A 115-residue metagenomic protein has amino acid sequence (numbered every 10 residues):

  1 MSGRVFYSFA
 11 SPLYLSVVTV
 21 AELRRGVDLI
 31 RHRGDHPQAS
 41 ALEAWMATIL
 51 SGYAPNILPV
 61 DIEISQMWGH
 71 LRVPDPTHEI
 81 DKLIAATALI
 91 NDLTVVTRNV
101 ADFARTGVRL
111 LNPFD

Functional and structural regions predicted by a protein language model:
M1-T19, L29-T48: Short, well-structured N-terminal submotif of metal-dependent ribonuclease cores
P12, R25-R31, H36, S51-R98: Active-site neighborhoods of divalent-metal-dependent phosphate/nucleic-acid chemistry enzymes
E22: Acidic-residue sensor for enzyme active/binding pockets
V100-D102: C-terminal structural segments of small proteins and small subunits
R105: Charged phosphate-binding loop/patch that engages nucleotide di/tri-phosphates or the phosphate backbone of nucleic
